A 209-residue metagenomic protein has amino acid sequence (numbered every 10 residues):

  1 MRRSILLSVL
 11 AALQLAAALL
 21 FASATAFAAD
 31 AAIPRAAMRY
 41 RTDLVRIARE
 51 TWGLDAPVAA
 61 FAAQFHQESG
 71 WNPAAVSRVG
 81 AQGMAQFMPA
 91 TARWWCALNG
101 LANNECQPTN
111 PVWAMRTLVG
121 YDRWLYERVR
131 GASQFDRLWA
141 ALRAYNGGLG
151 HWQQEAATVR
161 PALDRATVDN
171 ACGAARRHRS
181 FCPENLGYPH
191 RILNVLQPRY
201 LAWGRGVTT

Functional and structural regions predicted by a protein language model:
R2-S4, A26-D43, E50-W52, A90-T209: Non-catalytic cell-wall polysaccharide-engagement segments
S8-S23: Bacterial N-terminal signal peptides
E50, A62-A63: N-terminal targeting leaders of membrane proteins
A56-A60, H66, V79-Q82, L138: Extracytoplasmic
H66-T91, G148, I192: Cell-wall polysaccharide-cleaving catalytic domain and substrate-binding groove, primarily in peptidoglycan/chitin
